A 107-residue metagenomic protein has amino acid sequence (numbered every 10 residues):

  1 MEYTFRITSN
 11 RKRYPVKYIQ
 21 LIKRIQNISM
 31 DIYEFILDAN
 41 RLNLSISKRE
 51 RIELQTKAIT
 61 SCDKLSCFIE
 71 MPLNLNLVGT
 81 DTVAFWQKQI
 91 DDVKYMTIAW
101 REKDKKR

Functional and structural regions predicted by a protein language model:
M1-R107: Amphipathic alpha-helical assembly/interaction segments
